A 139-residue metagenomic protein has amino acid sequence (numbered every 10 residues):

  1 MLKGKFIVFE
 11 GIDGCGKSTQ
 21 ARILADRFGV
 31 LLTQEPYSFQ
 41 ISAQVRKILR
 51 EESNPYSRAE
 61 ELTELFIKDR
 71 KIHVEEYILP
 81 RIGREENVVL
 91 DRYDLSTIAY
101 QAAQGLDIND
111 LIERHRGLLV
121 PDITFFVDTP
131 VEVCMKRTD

Functional and structural regions predicted by a protein language model:
F6: Walker A (P-loop) ATP-phosphate-binding motif of ABC ATPase nucleotide-binding domains
F9: Hydrophobic anchor at the beta1->P-loop junction of P-loop NTPases
G14-C15: ATP-binding Walker
S18: Walker A/P-loop
L24-R27, I48: Hydrophobic residues on the short alpha-helix immediately C-terminal to a glycine-rich phosphate/catalytic loop
L31-L119: ATP-dependent small-molecule kinase phosphotransfer cores that center on conserved nucleotide phosphate-binding segments
L90-Y93, G117-T138: Conserved phosphate-donor/acceptor-positioning beta-strand/loop module used by diverse small-molecule
